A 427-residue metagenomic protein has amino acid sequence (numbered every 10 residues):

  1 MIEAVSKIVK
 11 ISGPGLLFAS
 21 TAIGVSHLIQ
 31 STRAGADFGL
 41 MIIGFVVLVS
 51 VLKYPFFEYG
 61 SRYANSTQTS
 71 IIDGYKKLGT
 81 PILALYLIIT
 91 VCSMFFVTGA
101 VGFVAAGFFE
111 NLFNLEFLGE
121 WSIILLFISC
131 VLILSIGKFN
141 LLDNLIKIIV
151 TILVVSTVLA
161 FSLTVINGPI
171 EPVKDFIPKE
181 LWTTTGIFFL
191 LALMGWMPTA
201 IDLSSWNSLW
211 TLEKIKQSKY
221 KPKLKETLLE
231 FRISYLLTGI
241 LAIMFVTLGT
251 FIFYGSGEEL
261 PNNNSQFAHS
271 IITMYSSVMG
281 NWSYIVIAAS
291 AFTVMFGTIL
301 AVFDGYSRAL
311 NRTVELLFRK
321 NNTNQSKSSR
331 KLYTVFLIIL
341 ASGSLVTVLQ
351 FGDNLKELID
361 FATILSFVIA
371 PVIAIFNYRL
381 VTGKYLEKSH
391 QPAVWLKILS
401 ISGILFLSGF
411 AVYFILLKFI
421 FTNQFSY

Functional and structural regions predicted by a protein language model:
M1-H27, A192, S218-L229, I233: Membrane-interface "cap" regions at the ends of multi-pass membrane proteins
I2-A4, G39, S66-S93, L112-G119 (+1 more regions): Transmembrane-helix boundary/entry motifs in multi-pass membrane transporters
G15, L87, L112-I136, T151-S162 (+2 more regions): Transmembrane alpha-helical segments of multi-pass small-molecule transport proteins
F18, F45-K76, L85-F96: Juxtamembrane transmembrane-helix boundary signature
Y54-A64, T211, L236-H269: Extracellular/periplasmic helix-exit of transmembrane alpha-helices
S66, I82-N114, M295-E315, N354-L355 (+1 more regions): Hydrophobic transmembrane alpha-helices that form the core helical bundles of multi-pass secondary transporters
L134-T164, L181, A362-A370, L396 (+1 more regions): Membrane-interface loop-to-helix entry segments
T151-E180, L190-L209, I373-L386, F410-N423: Hydrophobic alpha-helical segments and their helix-loop junctions in multi-pass secondary transporters
